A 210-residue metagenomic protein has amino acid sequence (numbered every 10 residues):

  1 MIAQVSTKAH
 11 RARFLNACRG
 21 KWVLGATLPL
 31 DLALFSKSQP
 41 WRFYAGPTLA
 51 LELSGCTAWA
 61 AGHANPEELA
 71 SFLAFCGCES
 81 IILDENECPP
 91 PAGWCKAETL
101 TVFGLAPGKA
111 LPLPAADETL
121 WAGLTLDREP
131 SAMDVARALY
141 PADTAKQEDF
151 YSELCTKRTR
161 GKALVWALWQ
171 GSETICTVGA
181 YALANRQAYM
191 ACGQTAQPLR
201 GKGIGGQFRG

Functional and structural regions predicted by a protein language model:
M1-T27, A110-D149: Short amphipathic alpha-helix that is part of the acyltransferase structural core
I2-A3, A12, C192, Q197 (+1 more regions): A structural preference for long, well-packed, hydrophobic secondary-structure segments
I2-Q4, Q39-R42, A92-T99, A122-L126: Short secondary-structure junctions
N16-C76, I175-A191, A196-Q197: Conserved donor-binding loop and adjoining core beta-sheet/short helix segment in diverse acyl/aminoacyl transferases
L24-L32, I81-E85, A145-C155: A short, aromatic/hydrophobic, helix- or strand-capping loop or linear motif that either lines the entrance/gate
A50-W121: Acyl-donor-binding surface of acyltransferase catalytic domains
E68, P198-L199, G203-G210: Conserved acetyl-CoA pyrophosphate-binding loop and the N-cap/start of the following alpha-helix in GNAT-like
M133-Y189, Q194: A mid-sequence, solvent-exposed acidic-amphipathic segment
